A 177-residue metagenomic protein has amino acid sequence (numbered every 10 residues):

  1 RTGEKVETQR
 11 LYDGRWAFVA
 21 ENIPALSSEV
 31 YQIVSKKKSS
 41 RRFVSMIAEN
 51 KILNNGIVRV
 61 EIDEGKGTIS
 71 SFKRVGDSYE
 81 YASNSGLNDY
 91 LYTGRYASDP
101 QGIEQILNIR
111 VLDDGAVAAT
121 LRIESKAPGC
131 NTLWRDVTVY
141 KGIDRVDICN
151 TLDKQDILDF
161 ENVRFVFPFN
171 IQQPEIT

Functional and structural regions predicted by a protein language model:
R1-I157, V163: Catalytic and substrate-binding regions of extracellular carbohydrate-active enzymes, especially polysaccharide lyases
R164-T177: Polysaccharide-binding surfaces and accessory modules of carbohydrate-active proteins
